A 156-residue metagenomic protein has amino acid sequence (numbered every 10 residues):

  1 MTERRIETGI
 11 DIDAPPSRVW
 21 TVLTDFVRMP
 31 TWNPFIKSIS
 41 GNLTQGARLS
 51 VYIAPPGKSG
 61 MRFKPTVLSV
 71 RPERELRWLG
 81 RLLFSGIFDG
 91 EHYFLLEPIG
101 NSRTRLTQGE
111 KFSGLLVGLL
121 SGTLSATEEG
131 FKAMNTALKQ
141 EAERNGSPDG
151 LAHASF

Functional and structural regions predicted by a protein language model:
M1-T44, S155-F156: Hydrophobic ligand-binding cavity/cleft-lining segments
S17-T21, S69, N101, E129 (+2 more regions): Replace "anionic and nucleotidyl ligands
R18-L23, M29, L49-V51, V67 (+3 more regions): Hydrophobic pocket/interface hotspot
T24, P72, E143-R144: Residues at helix-coil transition
P30-T31, S40, P56-R103, K111-G114 (+1 more regions): Hydrophobic-ligand binding "helix-grip"
T44-R48, R71: Glycine-centered small-residue hotspots that permit tight backbone geometry or close packing
R105-T107, K111-F156: A conserved amphipathic terminal alpha-helix motif
